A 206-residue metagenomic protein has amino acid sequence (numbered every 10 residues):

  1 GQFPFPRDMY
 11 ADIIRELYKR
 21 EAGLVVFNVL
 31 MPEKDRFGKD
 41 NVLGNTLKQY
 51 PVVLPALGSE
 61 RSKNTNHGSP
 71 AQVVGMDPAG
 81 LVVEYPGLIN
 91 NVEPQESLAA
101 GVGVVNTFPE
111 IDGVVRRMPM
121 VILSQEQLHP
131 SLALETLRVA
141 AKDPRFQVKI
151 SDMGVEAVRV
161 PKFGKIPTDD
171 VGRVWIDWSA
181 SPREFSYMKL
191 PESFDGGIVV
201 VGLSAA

Functional and structural regions predicted by a protein language model:
G1-D169, S193-A206: Non-transmembrane functional regions of envelope-associated proteins
I122, A180-P182: Short, well-ordered turn and helix-capping elements at secondary-structure junctions
R173, S181, S204-A206: Non-lumenal N-terminal regulatory segments of integral membrane proteins
E184-D195: N-terminal domain-start motif of subtilase-like serine proteases
